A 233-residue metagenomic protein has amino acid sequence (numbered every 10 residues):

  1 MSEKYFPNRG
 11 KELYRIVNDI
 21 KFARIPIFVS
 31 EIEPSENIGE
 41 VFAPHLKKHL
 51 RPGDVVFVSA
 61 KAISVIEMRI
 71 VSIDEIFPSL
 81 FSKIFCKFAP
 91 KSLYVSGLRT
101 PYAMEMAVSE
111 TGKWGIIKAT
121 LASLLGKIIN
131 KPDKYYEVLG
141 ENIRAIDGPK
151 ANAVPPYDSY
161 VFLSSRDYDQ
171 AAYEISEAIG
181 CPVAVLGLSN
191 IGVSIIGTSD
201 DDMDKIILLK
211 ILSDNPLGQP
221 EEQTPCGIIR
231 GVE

Functional and structural regions predicted by a protein language model:
M1-E233: N-terminal and secondary-structure boundary signal
